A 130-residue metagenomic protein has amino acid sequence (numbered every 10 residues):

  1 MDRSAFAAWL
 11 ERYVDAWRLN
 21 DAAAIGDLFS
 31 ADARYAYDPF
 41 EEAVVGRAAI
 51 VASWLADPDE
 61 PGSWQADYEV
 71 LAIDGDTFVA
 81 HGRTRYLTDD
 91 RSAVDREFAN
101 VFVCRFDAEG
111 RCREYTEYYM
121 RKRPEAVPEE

Functional and structural regions predicted by a protein language model:
M1-A31, V127-E130: Short, low-complexity N-terminal intrinsically disordered segments enriched in polar/charged residues
M1-A5, V51-E130: A beta-strand edge to alpha-helix "cap/lid" segment located at domain peripheries
Y13, I25-G26, A33, G46 (+4 more regions): Hydrophobic pocket/interface hotspot
V14, P39, V70-A72: Structured beta->alpha junctions
A16-R18, S30-R34, V51, W64-Y68: Short acidic/polar alpha-helix capping motifs at helix-coil junctions
A33-Y35, R85-Y86: Short beta-strand segments in beta-sandwich/barrel cores
R34-V44, P58-D59, Y118: A short gly/proline-enriched turn/hairpin at secondary-structure junctions
